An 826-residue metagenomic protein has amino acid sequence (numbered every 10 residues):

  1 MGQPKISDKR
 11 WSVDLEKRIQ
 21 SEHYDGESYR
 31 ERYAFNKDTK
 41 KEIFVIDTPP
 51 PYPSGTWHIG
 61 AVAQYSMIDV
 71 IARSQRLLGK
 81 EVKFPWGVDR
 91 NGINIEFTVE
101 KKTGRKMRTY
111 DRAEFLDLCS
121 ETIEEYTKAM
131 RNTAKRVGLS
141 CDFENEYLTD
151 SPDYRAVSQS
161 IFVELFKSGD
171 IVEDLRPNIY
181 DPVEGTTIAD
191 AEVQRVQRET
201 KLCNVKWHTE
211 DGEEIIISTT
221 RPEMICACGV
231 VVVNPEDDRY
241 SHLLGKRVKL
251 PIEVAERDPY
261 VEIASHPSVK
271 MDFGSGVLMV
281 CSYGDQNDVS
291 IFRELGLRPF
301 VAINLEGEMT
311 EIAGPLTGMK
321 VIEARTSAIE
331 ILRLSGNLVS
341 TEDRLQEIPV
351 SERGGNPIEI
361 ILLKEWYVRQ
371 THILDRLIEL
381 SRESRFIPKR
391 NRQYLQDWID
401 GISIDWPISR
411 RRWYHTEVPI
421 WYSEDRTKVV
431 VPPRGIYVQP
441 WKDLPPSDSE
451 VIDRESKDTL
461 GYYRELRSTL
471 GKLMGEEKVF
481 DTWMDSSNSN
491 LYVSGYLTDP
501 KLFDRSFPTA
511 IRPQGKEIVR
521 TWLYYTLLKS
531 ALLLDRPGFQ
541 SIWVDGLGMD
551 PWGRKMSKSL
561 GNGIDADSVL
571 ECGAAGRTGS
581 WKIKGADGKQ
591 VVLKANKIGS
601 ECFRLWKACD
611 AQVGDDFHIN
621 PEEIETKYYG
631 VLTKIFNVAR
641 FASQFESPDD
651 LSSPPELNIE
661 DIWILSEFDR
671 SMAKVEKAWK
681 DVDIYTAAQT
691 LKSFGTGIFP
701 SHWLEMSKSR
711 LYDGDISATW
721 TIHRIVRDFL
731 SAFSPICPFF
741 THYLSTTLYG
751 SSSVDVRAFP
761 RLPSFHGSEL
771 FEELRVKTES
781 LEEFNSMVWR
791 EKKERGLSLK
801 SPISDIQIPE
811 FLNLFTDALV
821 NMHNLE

Functional and structural regions predicted by a protein language model:
G2-K9, P49-W57, R112-L116, C141-L148 (+13 more regions): Glycine- and acidic
G2-S54, G60-Q64, I95-E100, S120-M224 (+9 more regions): Active-site neighborhoods of enzyme catalytic cores
R10-E22, I71, R136, S140-C141 (+7 more regions): NTP-handling and nucleic-acid-processing catalytic cores
F35-V99, T149, S158, I217-T220 (+5 more regions): N-terminal catalytic cores of NTP/NDP-binding nucleotidyl/phosphoryl-transfer enzymes
R73-E81, K102-R112, N132, R136-C141 (+17 more regions): Secondary-structure transition/capping motifs at alpha-helix termini and the adjoining loop/turn into the next element
N204, I402-M484, N488, L532-Q590 (+2 more regions): Feature 926 captures the class I aminoacyl-tRNA synthetase adenylation module centered on the KMSKS loop
H242-G245, K249, P315-R325: A glycine-biased structural micro-motif
E256-A264, G475-R512, G697, S701-L704: Active-site-adjacent "gating/activation" loops or surface patches in catalytic cores
